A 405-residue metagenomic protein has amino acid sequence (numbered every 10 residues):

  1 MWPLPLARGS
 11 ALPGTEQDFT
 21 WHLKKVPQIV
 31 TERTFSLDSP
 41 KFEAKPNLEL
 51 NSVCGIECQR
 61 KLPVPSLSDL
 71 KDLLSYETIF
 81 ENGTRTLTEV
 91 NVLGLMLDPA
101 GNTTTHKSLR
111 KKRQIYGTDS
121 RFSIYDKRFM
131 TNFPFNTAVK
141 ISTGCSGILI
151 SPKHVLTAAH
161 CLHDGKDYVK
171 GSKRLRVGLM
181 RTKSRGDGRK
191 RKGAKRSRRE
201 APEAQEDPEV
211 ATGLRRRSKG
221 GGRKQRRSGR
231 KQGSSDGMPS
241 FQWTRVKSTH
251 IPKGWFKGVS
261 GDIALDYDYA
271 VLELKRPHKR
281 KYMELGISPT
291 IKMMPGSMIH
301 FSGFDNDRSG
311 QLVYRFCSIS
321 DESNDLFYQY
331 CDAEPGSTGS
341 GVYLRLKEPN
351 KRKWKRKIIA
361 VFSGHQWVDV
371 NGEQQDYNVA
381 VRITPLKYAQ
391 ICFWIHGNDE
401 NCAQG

Functional and structural regions predicted by a protein language model:
M1-T15: N-terminal signal peptide
R33, P40-F129: Non-catalytic propeptide/linker segments at domain boundaries
R110-F133, H163, Y168-K279: Conserved catalytic-core segment of clan PA serine endopeptidases
N136-P152, G339: A conserved glycine-rich beta-strand in the N-terminal activation segment of trypsin-fold
I148-L149, D332-F362: Catalytic nucleophile loop of clan PA
K153, T157: Cytochrome P450 catalytic-core helices
R191, K195-P202, D207-V210, R216 (+2 more regions): C-terminal cap/linker of serine protease catalytic domains
P202, E209-T212, G229-D236, L265-S337 (+1 more regions): Chymotrypsin/trypsin-fold serine protease catalytic domain
